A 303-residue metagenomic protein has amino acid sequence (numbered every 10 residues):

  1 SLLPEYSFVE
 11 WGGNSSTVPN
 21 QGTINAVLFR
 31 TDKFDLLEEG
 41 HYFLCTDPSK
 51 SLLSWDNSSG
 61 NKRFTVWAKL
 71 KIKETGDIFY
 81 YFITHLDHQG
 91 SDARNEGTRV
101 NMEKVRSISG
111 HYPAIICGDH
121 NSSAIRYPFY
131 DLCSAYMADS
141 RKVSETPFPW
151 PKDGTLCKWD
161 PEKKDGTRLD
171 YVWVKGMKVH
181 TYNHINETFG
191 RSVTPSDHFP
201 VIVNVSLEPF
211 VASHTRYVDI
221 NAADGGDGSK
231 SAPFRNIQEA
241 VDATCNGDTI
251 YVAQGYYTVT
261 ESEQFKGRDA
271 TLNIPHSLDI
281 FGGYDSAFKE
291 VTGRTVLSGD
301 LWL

Functional and structural regions predicted by a protein language model:
S1-P4, P19-G22, A124-S134, E261-D269: Metal-dependent catalytic neighborhoods of phosphoester/phosphodiester hydrolases
L2-I78, H184-I185, W302: Structured beta-strand-rich core segments of catalytic domains in phosphoester-bond hydrolases
G22-N25, N61-W67, G166-V172, S196-I202 (+1 more regions): Short hydrophobic/aromatic beta-strand or adjacent loop that forms the aromatic wall/cage of a ligand/substrate-binding
K33, D92, E96, E103-A114 (+1 more regions): Metal-dependent phosphoester-hydrolase catalytic domains
T84-L86, D119-H120, F199, G255: Active-site metal-binding loops of divalent metal-dependent hydrolases
V211-E239, A243-N246, Q254-T260: Right-handed parallel beta-helix/beta-solenoid
S213, G247, Q254, G267-D269 (+3 more regions): Surface-exposed or flexible loop/turn and strand-edge residues in extracellular/cell-surface modules
N273-L303: Right-handed parallel beta-helix/beta-spiral solenoid domain characteristic of secreted/periplasmic
